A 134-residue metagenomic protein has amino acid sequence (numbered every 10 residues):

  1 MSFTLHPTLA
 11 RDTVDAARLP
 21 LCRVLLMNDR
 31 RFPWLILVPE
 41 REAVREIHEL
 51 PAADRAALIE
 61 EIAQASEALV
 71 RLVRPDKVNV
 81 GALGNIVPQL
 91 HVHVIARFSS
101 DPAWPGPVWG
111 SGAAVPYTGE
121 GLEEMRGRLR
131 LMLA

Functional and structural regions predicted by a protein language model:
M1-A134: HIT superfamily nucleotide-processing domains
